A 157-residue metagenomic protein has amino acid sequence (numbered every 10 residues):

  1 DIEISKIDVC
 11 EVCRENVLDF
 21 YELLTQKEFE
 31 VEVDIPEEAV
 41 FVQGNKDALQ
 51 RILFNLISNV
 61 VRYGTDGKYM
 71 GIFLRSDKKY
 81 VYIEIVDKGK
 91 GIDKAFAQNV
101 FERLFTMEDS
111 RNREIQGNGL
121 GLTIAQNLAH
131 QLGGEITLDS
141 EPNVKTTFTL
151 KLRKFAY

Functional and structural regions predicted by a protein language model:
E3-K6, T25, E30-V40: Conserved catalytic submotifs in the C-terminal HATPase_c
E3-Y21: A conserved beta-strand-to-alpha-helix junction within the catalytic ATP-binding
V60-V61: Short helix-loop "hinge" at the ATP-lid/N-box region of the Bergerat-fold HATPase_c
G67-K79: Short beta-strand/loop element within the Bergerat-fold HATPase_c
D87: Acidic ATP/Mg2+-coordinating residue in the GHKL
I92-L104: Short conserved segment of the HATPase_c
